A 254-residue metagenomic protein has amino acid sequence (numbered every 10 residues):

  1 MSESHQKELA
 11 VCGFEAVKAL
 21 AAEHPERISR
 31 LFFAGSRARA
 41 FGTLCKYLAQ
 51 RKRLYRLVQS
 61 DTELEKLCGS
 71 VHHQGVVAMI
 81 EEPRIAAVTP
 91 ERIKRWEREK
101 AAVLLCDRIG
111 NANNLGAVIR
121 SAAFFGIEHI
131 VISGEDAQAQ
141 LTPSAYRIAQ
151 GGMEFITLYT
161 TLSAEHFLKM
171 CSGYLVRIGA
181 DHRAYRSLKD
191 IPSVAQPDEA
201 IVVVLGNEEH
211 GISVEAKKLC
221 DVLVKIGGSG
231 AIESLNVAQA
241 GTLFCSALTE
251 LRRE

Functional and structural regions predicted by a protein language model:
M1-K94: N-terminal positively charged helical leader segments and presequences
V11, Y55-Q59, I156-F167, V224: Short acidic-hydrophobic, aromatic-tinged amphipathic segments that line or gate anion-handling sites
K18, F124, S144-G152, S213-E254: Structured adenosyl-cofactor binding patch, chiefly the S-adenosyl-L-methionine
A19, E26, F33, T43 (+1 more regions): RNA substrate-binding interface of SAM-dependent RNA methyltransferases
S36, S60-E63, G134-A137, R183 (+1 more regions): Short, ordered loop/turn segments at secondary-structure junctions
Q59, D107, S133-G134, L162 (+1 more regions): Short beta->alpha connector loops at strand-helix junctions that form conserved, small/polar/Pro-enriched
T89-E97, K169-C171, K189-P197: Short amphipathic alpha-helix with an adjacent loop that forms part of the alpha/beta core around
R177-I232, N236: Active-site/ligand-binding-proximal alpha/beta "capping" segment
